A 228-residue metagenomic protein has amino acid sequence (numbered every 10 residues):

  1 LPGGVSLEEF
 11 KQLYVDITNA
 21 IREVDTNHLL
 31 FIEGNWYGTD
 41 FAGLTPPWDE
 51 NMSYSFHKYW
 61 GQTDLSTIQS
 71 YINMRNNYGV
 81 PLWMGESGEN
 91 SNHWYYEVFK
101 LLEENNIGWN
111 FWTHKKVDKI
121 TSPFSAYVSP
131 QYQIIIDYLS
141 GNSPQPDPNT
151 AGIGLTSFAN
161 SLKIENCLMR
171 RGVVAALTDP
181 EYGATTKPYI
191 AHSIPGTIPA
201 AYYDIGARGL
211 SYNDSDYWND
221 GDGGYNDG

Functional and structural regions predicted by a protein language model:
L1, N160, M169, T185-T186: N-terminal hydrophobic targeting segments
P2-W112, A126-V128: Extracellular glycoside hydrolase catalytic/binding regions
L30, T45-P47, S157, E181 (+1 more regions): Intrinsic disorder/low-structure terminal segments
L65-P180: Substrate-binding cleft of secreted/luminal carbohydrate-active enzymes
R171-G228: Extracytoplasmic
